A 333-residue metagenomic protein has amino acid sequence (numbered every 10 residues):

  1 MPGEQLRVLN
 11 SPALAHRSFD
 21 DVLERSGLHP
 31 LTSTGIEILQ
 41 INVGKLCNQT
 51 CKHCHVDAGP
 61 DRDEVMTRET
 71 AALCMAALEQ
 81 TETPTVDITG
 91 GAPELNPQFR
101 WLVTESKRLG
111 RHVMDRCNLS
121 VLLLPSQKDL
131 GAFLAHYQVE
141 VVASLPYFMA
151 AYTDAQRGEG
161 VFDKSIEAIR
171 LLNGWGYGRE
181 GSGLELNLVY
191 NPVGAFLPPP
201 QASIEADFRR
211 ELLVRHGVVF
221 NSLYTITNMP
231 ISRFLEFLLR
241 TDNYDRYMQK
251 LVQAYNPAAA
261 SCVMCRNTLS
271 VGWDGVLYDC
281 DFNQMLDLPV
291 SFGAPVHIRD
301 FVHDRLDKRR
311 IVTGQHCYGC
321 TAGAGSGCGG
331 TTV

Functional and structural regions predicted by a protein language model:
L6-G90, E94-R108: Conserved alpha-helical substructure of the radical SAM core
I38, A58-T67, T81-N96, S106-L171 (+1 more regions): Core AdoMet radical
C47, C51-C54, C262-C265, C280 (+2 more regions): Disulfide-bonded cysteines in secreted/extracellular proteins and peptides
T50, E82, Y137-Q138, E185 (+2 more regions): Short loop/turn motifs at secondary-structure junctions
N96-R100, Q127-K128, P198-A202: Conserved strand-to-helix beginnings and helix N-cap segments that scaffold or border functional pockets
M149-C265: Radical SAM enzyme [4Fe-4S]-AdoMet core and its adjacent flexible, acidic and glycine-rich loops/tails across
V271-G272: Short, acidic, Ser/Thr-enriched surface-loop or helix-capping motifs
V276-V333: Flexible mid-to-C-terminal extensions adjoining Fe-S/redox cofactors in radical SAM and related proteins
